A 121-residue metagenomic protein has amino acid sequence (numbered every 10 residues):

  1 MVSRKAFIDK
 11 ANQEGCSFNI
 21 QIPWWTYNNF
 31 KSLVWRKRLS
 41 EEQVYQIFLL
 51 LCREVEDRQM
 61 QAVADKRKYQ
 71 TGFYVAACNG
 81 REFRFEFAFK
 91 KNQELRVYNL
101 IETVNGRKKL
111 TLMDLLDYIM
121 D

Functional and structural regions predicted by a protein language model:
M1-Q46: Arg/Lys-rich, positively charged N-terminal/basic patches that mediate binding to nucleic acids
N28-M120: Functional cores of ribonucleases/endoribonucleases
